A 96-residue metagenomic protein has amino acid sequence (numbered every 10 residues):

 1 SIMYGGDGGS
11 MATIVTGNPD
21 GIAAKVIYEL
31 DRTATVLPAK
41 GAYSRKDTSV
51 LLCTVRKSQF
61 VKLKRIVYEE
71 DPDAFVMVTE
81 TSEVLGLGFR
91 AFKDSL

Functional and structural regions predicted by a protein language model:
S1-L96: Positively charged, small/polar-rich N-terminal and surface patches that mediate targeting and assembly and bind
